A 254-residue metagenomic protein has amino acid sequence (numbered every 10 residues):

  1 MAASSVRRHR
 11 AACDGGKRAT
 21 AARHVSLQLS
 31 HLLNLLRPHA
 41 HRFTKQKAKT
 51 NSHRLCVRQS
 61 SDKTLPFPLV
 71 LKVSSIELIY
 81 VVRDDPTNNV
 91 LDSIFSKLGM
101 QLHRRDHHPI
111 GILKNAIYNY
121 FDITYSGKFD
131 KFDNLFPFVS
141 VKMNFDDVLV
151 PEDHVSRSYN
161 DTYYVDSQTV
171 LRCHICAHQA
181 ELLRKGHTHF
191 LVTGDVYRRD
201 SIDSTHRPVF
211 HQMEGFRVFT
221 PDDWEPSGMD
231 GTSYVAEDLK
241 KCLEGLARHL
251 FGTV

Functional and structural regions predicted by a protein language model:
M1-S60: N-terminal mitochondrial targeting presequence
H53-V254: TRNA-recognition modules of translation machinery and tRNA-sensing kinases, especially anticodon-binding
